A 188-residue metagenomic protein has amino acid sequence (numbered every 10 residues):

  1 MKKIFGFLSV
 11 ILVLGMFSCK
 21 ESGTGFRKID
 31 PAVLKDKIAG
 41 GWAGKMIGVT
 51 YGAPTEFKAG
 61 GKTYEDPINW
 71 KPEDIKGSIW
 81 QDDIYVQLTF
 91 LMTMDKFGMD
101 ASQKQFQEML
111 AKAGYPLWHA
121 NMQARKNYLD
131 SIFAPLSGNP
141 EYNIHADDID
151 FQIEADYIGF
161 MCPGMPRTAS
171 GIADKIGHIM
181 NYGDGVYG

Functional and structural regions predicted by a protein language model:
M1-F26: Bacterial Sec-dependent N-terminal signal peptides
E21-G188: Structured, active/binding-site neighborhoods that engage oxygen-rich ligands
